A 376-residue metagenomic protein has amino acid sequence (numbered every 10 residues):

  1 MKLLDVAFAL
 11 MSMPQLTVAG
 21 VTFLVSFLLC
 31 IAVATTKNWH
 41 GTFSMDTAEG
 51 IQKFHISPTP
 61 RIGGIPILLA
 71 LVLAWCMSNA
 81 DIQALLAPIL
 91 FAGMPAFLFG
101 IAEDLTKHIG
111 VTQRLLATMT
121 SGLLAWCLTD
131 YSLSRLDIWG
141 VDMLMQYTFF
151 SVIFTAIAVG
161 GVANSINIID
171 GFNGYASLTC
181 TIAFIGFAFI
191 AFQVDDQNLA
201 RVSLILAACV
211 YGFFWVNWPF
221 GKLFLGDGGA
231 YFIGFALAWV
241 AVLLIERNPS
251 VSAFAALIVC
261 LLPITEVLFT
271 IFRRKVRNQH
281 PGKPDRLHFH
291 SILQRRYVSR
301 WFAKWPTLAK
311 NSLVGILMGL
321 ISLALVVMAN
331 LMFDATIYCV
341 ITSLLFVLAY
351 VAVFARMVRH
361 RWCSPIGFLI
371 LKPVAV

Functional and structural regions predicted by a protein language model:
K2-T265: "…together with the soluble PPM/PP2C metallo-phosphatase catalytic core" -> "…together with the soluble PPM/PP2C
A32-P60, F269-L308: Cytosolic, membrane-interface loops and tails of multi-pass inner-membrane proteins
V33, T265-H280, A329, F333 (+1 more regions): Membrane-helix cytosolic exit motif
A70-S78, K310-F333: Alpha-helical transmembrane segments and their membrane-interface junctions in multi-pass membrane proteins
P95-R114, L331-V376: Alpha-helical transmembrane segments and their immediate juxtamembrane interface regions
P249-F254, I271, K283-P284, T336-I341: Extended hydrophobic-aromatic, low-complexity segments
C260, P281, D285, L308-L320: Short amphipathic alpha-helical interaction segments
V267, H288, I292, G315-G319 (+1 more regions): Short amphipathic alpha-helical segments
